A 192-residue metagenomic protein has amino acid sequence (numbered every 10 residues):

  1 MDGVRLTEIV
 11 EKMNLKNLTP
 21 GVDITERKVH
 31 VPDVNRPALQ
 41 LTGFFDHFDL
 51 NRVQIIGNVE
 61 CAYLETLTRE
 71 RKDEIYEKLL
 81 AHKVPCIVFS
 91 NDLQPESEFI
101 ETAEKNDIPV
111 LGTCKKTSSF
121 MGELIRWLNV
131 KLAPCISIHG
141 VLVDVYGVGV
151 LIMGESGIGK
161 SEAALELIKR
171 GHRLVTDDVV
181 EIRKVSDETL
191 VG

Functional and structural regions predicted by a protein language model:
M1-L79: Gly/Thr-rich phosphate-binding loop signature of adenosyl cofactor/nucleotide-binding cores
Q54-I56, I87-V88, L151: Structural motif
I56-G57, V110-T113, V175-T176: General beta-strand structural signal in soluble alpha/beta enzymes
K83-C86, D92-W127: Charged, amphipathic alpha-helical linker segments immediately N-terminal to NTP-binding catalytic cores
W127-G147: P-loop NTPase nucleotide-binding/switch module
G147-V175: Glycine-rich phosphate-binding P-loop
R170-E188: Short beta-strand-centered segment that lines the nucleotide-binding/catalytic pocket of NTP-utilizing
V191-G192: Cytosolic, membrane-proximal regulatory domains of ion/volume homeostasis and mechanosensation machinery
